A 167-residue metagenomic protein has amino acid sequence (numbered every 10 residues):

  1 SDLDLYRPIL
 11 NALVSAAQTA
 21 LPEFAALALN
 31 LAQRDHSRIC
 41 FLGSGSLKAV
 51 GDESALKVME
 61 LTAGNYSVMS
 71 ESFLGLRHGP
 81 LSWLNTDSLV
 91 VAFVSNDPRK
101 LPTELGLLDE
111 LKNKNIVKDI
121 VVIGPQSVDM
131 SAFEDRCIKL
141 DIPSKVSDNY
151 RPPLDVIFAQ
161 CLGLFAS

Functional and structural regions predicted by a protein language model:
S1-S167: A SIS-like phosphosugar-recognition module
